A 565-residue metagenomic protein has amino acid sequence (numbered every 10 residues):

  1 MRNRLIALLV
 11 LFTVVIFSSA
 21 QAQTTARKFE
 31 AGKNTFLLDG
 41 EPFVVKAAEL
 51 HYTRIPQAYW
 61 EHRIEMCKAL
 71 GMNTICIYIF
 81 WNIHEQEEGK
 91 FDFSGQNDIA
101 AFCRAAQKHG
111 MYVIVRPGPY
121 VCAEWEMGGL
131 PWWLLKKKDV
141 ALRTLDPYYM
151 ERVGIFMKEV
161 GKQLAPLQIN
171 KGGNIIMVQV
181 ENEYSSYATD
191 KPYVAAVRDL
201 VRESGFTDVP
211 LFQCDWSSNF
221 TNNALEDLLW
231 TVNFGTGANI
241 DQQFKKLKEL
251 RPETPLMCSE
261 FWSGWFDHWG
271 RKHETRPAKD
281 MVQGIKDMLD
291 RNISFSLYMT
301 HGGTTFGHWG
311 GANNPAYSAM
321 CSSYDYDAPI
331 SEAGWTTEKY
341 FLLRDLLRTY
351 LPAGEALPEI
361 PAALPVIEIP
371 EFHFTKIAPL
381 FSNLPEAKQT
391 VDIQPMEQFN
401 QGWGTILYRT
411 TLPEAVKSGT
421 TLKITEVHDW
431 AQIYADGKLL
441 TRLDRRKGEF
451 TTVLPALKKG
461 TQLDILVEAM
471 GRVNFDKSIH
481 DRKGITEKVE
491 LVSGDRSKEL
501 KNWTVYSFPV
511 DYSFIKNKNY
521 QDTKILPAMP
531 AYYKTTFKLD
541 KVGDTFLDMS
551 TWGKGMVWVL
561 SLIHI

Functional and structural regions predicted by a protein language model:
A22-T74, V542: N-terminal carbohydrate-binding accessory modules
W60-W125, R198, R202: Aromatic-lined substrate-binding rim segments of carbohydrate-active enzymes
G89-G95, P119-R143, V194, R198 (+2 more regions): Aromatic- and acidic-residue-enriched segments that line the glycan-binding/catalytic groove of carbohydrate-active
L130, L134-K138, S331, L346-Y350 (+3 more regions): An acidic-aromatic loop/edge-strand motif
E151-N222: Active-site neighborhood of glycoside hydrolase catalytic domains
G237-S331, W335: Catalytic-core region of carbohydrate-active enzymes that cleave or remodel glycosidic bonds
S418-Y434, F537-L560: Aromatic-lined ligand-binding clefts that engage carbohydrates, nucleic acids, or primary amines
I563-I565: Conserved small/polar residues in nucleotide/adenosyl-binding loops
